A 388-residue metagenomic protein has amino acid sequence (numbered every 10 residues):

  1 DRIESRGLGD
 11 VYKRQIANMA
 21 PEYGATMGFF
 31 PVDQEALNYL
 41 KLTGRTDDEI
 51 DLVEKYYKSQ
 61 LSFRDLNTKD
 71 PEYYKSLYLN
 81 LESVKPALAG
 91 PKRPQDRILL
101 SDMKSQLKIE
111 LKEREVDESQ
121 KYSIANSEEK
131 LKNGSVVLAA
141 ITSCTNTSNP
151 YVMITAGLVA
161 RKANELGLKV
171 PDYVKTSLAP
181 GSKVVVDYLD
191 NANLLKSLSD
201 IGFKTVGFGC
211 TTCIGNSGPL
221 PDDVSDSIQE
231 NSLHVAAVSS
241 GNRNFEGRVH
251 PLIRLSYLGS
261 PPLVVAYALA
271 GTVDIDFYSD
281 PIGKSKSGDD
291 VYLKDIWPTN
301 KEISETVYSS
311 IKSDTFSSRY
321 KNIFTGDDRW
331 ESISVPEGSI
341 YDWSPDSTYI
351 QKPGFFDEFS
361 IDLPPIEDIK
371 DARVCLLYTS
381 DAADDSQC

Functional and structural regions predicted by a protein language model:
D1-Y12, Y378, A382-C388: Single conserved hydrophobic/aromatic residue that forms the stacking wall/gate of nucleotide- or nucleobase-binding
S5-E49, K169-V170, G209-T212, N216-D314: Mobile "lid/hinge" segments at catalytic clefts and subdomain interfaces of large enzymes
I16-E110, P281-R329, P336: Terminal amphipathic helices with adjacent charged low-complexity linkers/tails
T26-F29, S76-Y78, S135-A139, V174-S177 (+6 more regions): Structural motif
Y56, F63, L195-G209: A glycine-rich helix N-cap at a beta->alpha junction
E82-N193, S332-L377, S386: Non-catalytic terminal/interface segments that mediate subunit docking, oligomerization, and allosteric communication
L252-S260, V273, S279-L377: Extended hydrophobic packing segments that form well-structured cores
